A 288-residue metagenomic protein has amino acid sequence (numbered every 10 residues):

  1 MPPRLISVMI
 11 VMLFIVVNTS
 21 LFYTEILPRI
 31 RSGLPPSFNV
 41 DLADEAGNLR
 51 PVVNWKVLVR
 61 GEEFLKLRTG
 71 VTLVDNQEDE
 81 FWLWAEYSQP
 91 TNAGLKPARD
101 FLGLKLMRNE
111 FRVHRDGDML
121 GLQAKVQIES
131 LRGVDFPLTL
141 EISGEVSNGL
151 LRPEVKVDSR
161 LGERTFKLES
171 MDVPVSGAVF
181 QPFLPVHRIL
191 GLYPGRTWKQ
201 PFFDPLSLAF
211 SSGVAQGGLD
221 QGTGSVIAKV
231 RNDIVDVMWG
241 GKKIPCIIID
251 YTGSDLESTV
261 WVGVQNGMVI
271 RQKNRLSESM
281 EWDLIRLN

Functional and structural regions predicted by a protein language model:
M1-N148, R164-T165, R188-N288: Acidic, serine/threonine-rich low-complexity disordered tracts
S143-G144, R152-V157: Mixed-charge (acidic/basic) macromolecular-recognition segments
D158, E169-F183: Surface-exposed beta-loop interaction hotspot
